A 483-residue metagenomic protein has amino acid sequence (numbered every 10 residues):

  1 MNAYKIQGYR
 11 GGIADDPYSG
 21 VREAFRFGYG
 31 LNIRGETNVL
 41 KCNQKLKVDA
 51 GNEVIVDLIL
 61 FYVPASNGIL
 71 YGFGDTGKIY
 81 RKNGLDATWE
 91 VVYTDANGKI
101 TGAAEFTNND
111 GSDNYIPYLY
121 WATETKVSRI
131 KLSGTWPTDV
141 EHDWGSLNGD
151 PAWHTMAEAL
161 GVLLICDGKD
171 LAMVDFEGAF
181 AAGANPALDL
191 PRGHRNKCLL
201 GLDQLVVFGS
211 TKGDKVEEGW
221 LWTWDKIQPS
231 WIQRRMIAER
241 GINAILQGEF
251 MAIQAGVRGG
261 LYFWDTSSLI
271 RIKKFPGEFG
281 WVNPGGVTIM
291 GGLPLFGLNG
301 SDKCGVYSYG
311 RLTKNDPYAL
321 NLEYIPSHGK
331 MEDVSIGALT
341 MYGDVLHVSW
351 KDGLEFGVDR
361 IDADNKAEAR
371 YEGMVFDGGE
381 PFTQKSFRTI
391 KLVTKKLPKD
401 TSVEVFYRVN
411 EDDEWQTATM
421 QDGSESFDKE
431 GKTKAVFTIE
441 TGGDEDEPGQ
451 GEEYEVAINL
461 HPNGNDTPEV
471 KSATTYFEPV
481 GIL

Functional and structural regions predicted by a protein language model:
M1-D95, N109-P137, V162, C166-N185 (+7 more regions): N-terminal beta-propeller domains
I13-V21, F25, I33-L40, E53-I59 (+11 more regions): A broad structural signal for short, well-ordered beta-strand segments within beta-sheet-rich domains
N52-P64, A96-N114, W144-L160, D189-D203 (+3 more regions): Repeated scaffold domains used in trafficking and secretory/extracellular systems, primarily beta-propellers
K82, T123, I130-L132, D316-L320 (+1 more regions): Non-cytosolic beta-sandwich-type ligand-binding/adhesion modules
E90-D95, T138-S146, A181-D189, I232-I237 (+4 more regions): Beta-propeller fold detector
R258, W281, G286-V287, G292-L322 (+2 more regions): Long hydrophobic segments that form regular secondary structure
D333-M374: Blade-level signature of beta-propeller repeat domains, shared across WD40, Kelch, NHL, RCC1 and BNR/Asp-box propellers
